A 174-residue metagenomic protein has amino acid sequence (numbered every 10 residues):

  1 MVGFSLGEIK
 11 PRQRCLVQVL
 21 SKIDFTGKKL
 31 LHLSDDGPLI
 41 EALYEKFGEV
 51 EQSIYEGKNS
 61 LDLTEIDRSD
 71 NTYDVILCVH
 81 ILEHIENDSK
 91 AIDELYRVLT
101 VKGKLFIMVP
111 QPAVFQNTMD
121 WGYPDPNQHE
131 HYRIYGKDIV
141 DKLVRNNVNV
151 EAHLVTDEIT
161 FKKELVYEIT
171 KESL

Functional and structural regions predicted by a protein language model:
M1-N71, E158-L174: Conserved N-terminal segment of class I S-adenosyl-L-methionine
Y55, C78, P110-P112: An acidic- and aromatic-residue-enriched active-site/binding cleft used to recognize and process polar
Y73-L77: Hydrophobic beta-strand segment of the Class I
V79-H84: Short catalytic micro-motifs in class I SAM-dependent methyltransferases
E86-T100, K104-L174: S-adenosyl-L-methionine-dependent methyltransferase catalytic module, highlighting the catalytic core
